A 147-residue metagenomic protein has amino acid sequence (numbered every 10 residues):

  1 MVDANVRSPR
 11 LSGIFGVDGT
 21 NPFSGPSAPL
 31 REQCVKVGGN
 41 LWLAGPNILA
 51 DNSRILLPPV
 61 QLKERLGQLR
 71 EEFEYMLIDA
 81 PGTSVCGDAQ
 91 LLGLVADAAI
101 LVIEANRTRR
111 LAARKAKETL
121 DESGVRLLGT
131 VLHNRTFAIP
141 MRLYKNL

Functional and structural regions predicted by a protein language model:
M1-Y75, G82-C86, Q90-L94: P-loop/Walker-type NTP enzyme "switch/lid" segment
A4-V6, A80, A105, N134: Generic detector of well-ordered alpha-helical packing
R10-L11, N52-R54, R110-L111, F137-R142: Switch/connector loops and helix/strand junctions flanking conserved nucleotide-binding motifs in nucleotide-processing
Y75, A98-L101, G129: Well-ordered beta-strand positions
T83-V85, A96-A113: Conserved Switch II/interswitch segment of TRAFAC-class P-loop GTPases
V95-A96, S123: Short, structured coil segments at secondary-structure junctions
R114-L147: C-terminal lobe/tail of nucleotide-utilizing enzymes
